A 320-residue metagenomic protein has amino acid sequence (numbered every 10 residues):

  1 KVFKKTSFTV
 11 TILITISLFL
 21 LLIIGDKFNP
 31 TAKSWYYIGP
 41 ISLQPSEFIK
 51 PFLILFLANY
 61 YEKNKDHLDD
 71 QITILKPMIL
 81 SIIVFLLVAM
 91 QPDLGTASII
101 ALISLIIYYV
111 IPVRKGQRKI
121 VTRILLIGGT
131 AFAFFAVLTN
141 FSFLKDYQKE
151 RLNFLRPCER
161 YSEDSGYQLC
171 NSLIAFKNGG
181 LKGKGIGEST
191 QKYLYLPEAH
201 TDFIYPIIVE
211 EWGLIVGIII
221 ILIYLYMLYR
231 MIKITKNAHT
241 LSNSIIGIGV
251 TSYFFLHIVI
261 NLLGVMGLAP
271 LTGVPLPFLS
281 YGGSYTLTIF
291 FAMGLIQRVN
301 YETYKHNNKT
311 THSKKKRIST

Functional and structural regions predicted by a protein language model:
K1, G25, L57-K65, L105-K115 (+2 more regions): Structural signal for the C-terminal ends of transmembrane alpha-helices and the immediately following loop
K1-F8, H67-Q71, G116-V121, I234-S242: Interfacial helix-loop-helix linkers and transmembrane-helix boundary segments in multi-pass membrane proteins
K1-Q91, L262, M266-P277, Y281 (+2 more regions): Membrane-helix boundary/helix-loop-helix interface segments in multi-pass membrane proteins
F8-T15, I74-L87, L94-N140: Hydrophobic alpha-helical segments of polytopic membrane proteins
S98, S104-R118, T190-V216, P275-T286: Interfacial segments of multi-pass membrane proteins
I120-V216: Hydrophobic, glycine- and aromatic-enriched re-entrant/interface helices and adjoining loop segments
E211-L228: Hydrophobic alpha-helical transmembrane segments
K233-G273, L279: Loop-to-helix entry and N-terminal half of a specific, functionally important transmembrane alpha helix in multi-pass
